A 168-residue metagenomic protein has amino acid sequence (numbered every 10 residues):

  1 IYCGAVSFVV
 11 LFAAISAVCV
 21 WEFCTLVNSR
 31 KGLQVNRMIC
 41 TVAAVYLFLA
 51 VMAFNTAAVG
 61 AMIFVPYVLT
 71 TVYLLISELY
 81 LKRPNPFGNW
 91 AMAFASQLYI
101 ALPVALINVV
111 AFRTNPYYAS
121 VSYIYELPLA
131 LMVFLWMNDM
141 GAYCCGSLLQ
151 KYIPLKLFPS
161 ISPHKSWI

Functional and structural regions predicted by a protein language model:
I1-I168: Membrane-embedded alpha-helical bundles of polytopic integral membrane proteins
